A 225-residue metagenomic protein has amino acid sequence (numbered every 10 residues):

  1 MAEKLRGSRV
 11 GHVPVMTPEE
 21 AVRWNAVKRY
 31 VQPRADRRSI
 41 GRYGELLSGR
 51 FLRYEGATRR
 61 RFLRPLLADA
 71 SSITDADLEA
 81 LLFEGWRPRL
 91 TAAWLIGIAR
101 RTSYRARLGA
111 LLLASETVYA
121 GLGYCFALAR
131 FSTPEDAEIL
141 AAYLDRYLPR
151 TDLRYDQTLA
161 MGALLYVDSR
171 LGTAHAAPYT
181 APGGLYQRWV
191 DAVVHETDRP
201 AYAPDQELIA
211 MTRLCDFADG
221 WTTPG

Functional and structural regions predicted by a protein language model:
M1-I73, A181-G225: N-terminal alpha-helical scaffold/docking segments in eukaryotic complex subunits
G49, R53, A57-D69, L90-R100 (+2 more regions): Structural detector for internal amphipathic alpha-helices that build alpha-solenoid repeat scaffolds
A70-L81, R101-L113, T133-Y147, S169-T180 (+1 more regions): Amphipathic alpha-helical scaffolding segments comprising HEAT/armadillo-like alpha-solenoid repeats
D77, G85-L95, Y104: Short, well-structured hydrophobic secondary-structure segments
W86-R87, T117-Y119, R150-R154: Alpha-helix N-cap/helix-start positions at coil->helix boundaries
L95, A110-T117: Alpha-helical transmembrane segments with an aromatic anchor "belt"
P134, L144-D145, T151-L159, A163 (+2 more regions): Extended amphipathic alpha-helical repeat scaffolds
A160-V190: A contiguous, mid-protein "functional segment" used to position or interact with cofactors/ions or partner subunits
